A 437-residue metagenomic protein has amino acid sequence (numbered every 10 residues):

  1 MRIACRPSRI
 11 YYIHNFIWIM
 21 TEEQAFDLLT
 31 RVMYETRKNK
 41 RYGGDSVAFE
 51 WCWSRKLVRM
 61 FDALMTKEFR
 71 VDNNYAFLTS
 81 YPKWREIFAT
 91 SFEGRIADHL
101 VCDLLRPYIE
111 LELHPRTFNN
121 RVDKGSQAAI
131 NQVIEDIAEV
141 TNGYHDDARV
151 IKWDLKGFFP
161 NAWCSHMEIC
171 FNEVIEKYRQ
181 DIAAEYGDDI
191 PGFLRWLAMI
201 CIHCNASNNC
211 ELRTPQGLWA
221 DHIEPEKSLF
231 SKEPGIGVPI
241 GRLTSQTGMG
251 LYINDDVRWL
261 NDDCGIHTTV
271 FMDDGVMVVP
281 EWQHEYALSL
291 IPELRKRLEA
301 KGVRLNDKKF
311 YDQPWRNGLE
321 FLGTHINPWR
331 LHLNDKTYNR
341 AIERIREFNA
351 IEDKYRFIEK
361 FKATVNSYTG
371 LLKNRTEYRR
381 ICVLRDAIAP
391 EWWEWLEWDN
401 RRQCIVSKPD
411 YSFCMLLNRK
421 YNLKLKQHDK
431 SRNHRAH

Functional and structural regions predicted by a protein language model:
M1-V58, N418-H437: Non-catalytic, polymerase-adjacent accessory regions of viral genome-replication enzymes
R2-A4, Y11-I13, C102-W163: Active-site-proximal segment of RNA-dependent polymerases
R41-G43, V47, D72-I96, E112-K124 (+2 more regions): Short, conserved non-catalytic motifs in the polymerase core
E50-N73: Amphipathic alpha-helical blocks
D72-N74, T269-D273, K308-F310: Short Gly/Ser/Thr- and Asp/Glu-enriched loop/turn motifs at secondary-structure junctions
T90-S91, R95, H99, L218-G235 (+5 more regions): Right-hand nucleic-acid polymerase module
D136, T141-M272, M277-L290, Q313 (+4 more regions): Conserved polymerase palm-domain catalytic core
I175, R179, L294-V303: A common structural junction motif
